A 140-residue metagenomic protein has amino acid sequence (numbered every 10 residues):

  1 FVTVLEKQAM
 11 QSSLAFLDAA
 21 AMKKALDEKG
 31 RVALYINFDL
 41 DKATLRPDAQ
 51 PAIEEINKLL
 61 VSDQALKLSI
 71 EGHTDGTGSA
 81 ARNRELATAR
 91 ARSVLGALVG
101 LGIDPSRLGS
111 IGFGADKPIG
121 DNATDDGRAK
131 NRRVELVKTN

Functional and structural regions predicted by a protein language model:
F1-K67, G100, N140: Periplasmic peptidoglycan-binding/tethering modules of Gram-negative envelope proteins
R46, Q50, E71-N140: Periplasmic OmpA-like peptidoglycan-binding domain that tethers envelope proteins to the cell wall
